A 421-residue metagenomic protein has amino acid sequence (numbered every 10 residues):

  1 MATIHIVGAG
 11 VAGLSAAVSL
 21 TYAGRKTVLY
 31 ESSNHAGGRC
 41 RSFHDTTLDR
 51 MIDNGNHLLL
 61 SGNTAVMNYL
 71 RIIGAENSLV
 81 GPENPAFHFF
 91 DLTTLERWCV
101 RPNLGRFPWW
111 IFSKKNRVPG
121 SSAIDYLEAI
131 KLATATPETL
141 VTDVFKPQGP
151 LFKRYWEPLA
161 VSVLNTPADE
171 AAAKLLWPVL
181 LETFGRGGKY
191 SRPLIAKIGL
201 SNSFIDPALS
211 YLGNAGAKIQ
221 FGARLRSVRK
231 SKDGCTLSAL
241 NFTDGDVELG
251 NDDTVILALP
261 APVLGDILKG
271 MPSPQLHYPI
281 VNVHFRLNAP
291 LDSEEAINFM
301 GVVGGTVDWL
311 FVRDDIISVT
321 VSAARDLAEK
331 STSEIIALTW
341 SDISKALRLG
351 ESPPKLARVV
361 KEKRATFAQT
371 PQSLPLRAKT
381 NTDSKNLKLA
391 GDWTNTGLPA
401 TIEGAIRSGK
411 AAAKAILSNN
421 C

Functional and structural regions predicted by a protein language model:
A2-L29: N-terminal Rossmann-like FAD-binding beta1-loop-alpha1 element of flavoenzymes
A12, H35, P262: Conserved Rossmann-like nucleotide-cofactor binding loop
T21-T46: Glycine-rich FAD pyrophosphate-binding loop
G38-G62, E128-I130: Glycine-rich active-site loop/strand segments that organize a redox cofactor
N63-L181, Y190: Mobile amphipathic helical/loop "lid" adjacent to a hydrophobic cofactor/ligand pocket
R101-N103, W309-C421: Conserved flavin/dinucleotide-binding core of flavoenzymes
V179-D244: Helical element adjacent to the flavin cofactor pocket in flavoenzyme catalytic cores
A223-G350, R377-N381: Mid-domain catalytic core of redox enzymes that form a hydrophobic substrate pocket/lid adjacent to a catalytic redox
